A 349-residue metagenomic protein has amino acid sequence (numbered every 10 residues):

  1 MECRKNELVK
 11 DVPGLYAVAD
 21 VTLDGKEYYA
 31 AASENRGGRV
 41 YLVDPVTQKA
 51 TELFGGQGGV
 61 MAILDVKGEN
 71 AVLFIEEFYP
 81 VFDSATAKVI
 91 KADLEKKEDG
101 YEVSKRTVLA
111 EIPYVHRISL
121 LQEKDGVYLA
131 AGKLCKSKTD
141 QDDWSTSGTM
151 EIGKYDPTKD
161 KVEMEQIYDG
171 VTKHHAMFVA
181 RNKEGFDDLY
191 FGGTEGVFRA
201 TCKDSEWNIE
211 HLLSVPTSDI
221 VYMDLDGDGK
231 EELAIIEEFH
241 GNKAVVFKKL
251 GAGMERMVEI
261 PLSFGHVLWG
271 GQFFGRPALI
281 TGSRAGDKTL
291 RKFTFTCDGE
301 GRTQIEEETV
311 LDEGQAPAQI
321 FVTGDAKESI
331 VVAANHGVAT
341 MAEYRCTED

Functional and structural regions predicted by a protein language model:
M1-D349: Beta-propeller-forming repeat regions
